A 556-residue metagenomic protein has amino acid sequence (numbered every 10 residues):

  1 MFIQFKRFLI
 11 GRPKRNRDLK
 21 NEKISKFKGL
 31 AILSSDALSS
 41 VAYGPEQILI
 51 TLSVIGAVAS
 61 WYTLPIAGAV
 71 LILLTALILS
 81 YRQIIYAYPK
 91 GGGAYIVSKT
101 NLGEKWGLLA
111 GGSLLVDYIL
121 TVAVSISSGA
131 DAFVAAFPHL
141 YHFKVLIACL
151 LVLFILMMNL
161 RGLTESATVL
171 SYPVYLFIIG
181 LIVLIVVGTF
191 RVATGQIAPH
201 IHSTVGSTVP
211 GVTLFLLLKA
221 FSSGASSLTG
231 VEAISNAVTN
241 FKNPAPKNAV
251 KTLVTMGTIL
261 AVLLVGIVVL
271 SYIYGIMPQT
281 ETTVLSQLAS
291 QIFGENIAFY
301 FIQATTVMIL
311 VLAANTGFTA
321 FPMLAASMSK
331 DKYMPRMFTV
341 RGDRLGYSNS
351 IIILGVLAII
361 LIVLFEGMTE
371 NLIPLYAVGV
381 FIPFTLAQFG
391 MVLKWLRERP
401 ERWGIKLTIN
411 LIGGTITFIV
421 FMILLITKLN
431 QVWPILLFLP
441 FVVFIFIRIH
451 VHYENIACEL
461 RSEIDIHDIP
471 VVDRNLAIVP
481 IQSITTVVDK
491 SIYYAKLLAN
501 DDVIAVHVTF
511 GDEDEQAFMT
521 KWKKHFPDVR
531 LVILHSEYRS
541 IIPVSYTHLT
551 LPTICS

Functional and structural regions predicted by a protein language model:
M1-T51, I55, L79, K90-G91 (+4 more regions): Membrane-interface "cap" regions at the ends of multi-pass membrane proteins
I3, L49-K99, E104-G111, V124-L151 (+1 more regions): Extracellular loop-to-transmembrane helix junctions
L30, M337-S348, F384-L429, E459 (+1 more regions): C-terminal membrane-solvent junction of multi-pass transporters and transport-like membrane proteins
E104, V145-C149, N240-L263, S327-V363 (+1 more regions): Loop-to-transmembrane helix boundary motifs in multi-pass membrane proteins
Y175, I179-T229, T427, Q431 (+1 more regions): Helix-loop-helix junctions that connect adjacent transmembrane segments in multi-pass membrane transporters
F177-S203, V268-G275, T385-P400, R448-A457: Hydrophobic alpha-helical segments and their helix-loop junctions in multi-pass secondary transporters
T189-Q196, V250-Q287: Extracellular/periplasmic helix-exit of transmembrane alpha-helices
H548-S556: Single conserved hydrophobic/aromatic residue that forms the stacking wall/gate of nucleotide- or nucleobase-binding
